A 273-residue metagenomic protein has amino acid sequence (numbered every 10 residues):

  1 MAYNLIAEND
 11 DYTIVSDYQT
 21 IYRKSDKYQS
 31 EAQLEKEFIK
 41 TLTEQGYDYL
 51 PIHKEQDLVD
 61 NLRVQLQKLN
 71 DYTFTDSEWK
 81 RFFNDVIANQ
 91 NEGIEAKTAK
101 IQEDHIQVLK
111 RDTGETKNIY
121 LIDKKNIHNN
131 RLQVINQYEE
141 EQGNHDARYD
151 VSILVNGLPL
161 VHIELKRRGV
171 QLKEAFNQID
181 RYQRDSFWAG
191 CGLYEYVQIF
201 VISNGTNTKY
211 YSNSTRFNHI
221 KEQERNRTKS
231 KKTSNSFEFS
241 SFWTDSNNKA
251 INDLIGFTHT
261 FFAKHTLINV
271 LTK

Functional and structural regions predicted by a protein language model:
A2-K273: ATP-dependent helicase/translocase motor core
